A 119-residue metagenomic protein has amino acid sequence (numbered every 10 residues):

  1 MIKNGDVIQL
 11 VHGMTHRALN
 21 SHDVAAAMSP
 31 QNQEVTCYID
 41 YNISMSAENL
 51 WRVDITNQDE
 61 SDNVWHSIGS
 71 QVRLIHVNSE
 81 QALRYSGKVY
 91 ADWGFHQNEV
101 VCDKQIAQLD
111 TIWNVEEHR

Functional and structural regions predicted by a protein language model:
M1-R119: Lectin-like carbohydrate-binding module/patch detector with strong preference for beta-trefoil
